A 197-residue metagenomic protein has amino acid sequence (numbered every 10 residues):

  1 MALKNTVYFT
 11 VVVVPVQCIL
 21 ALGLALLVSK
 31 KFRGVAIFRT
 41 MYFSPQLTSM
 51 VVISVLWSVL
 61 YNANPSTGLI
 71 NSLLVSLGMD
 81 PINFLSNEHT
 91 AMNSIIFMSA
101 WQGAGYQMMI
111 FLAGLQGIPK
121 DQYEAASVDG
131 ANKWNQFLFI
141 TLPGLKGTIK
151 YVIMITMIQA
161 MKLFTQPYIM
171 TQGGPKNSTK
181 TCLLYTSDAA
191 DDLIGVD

Functional and structural regions predicted by a protein language model:
M1-D188: A structural signal for multi-pass alpha-helical bundles of membrane permease subunits that mediate small-molecule
Y185-D197: Single conserved hydrophobic/aromatic residue that forms the stacking wall/gate of nucleotide- or nucleobase-binding
